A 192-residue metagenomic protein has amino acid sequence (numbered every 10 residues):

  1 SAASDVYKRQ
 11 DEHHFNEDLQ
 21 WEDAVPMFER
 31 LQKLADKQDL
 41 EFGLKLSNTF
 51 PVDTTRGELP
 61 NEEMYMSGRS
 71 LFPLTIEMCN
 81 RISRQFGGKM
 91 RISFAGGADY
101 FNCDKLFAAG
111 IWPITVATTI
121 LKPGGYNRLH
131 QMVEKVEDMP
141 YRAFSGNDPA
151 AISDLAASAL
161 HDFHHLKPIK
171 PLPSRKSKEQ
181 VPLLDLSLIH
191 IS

Functional and structural regions predicted by a protein language model:
S1, S47-P51, A95-D99, T119: Active-site beta-loop-alpha junctions enriched in small/polar residues
A2-Y7, I191: Short, small-residue-biased leader/transition segments that mark boundaries at the very start of proteins
M27-L34, S67-G88: Alpha-helix-loop-beta-strand connector modules within alpha/beta enzyme cores
D39-K45, K89-S93, P113: Structural preference for beta-strand elements that scaffold enzyme active sites
L44, I82, L106, I114: Conserved, mostly hydrophobic/aromatic
A98-W112: Catalytic cores of alpha/beta
A109-Q131: Glycine-rich phosphate-binding active-site loops on the catalytic face of alpha/beta enzymes
N127, Q131, D138-S192: Ferredoxin-type iron-sulfur electron-transfer modules and their immediate structural context
